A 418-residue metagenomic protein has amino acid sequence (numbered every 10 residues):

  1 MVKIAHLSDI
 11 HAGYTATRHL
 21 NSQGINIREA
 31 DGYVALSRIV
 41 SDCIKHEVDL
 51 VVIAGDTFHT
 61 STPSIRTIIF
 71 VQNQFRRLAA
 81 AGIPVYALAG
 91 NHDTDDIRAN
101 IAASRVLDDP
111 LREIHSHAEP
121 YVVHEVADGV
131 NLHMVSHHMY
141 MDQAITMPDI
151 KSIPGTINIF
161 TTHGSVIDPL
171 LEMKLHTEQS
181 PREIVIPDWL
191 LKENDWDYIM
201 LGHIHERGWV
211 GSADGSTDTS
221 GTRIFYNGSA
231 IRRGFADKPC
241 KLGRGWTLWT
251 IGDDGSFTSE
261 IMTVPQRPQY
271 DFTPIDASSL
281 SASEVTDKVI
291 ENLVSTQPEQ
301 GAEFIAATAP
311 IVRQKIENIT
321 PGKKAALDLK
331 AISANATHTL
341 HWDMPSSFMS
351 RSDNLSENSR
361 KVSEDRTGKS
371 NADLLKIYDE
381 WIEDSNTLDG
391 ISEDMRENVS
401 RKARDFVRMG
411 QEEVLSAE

Functional and structural regions predicted by a protein language model:
M1, G32, S37, K45 (+8 more regions): A structural signal for the main folded, soluble domain(s) of proteins
M1-I69, G390, D394-R404, Q411-E418: N-terminal active-site segment of His-dependent metallophosphoesterases
A5, N131-H133, G245-T247: Conserved beta-strand elements of the Class I
C43-E47, S152-G155, E303-A307: Glycine-rich phosphate-binding loop signature in dinucleotide/nucleotide-binding domains
L50, S61-F225, S229-F235, T250: His/Asp/Glu-rich metal-coordinating catalytic cores of metallo-dependent phosphodiesterases/hydrolases acting on
G202, G208-V289: A conserved active-site cap/scaffold subdomain adjacent to cofactor or substrate pockets
D253-E418: Accessory, non-catalytic peripheral segments of nucleic-acid enzymes
